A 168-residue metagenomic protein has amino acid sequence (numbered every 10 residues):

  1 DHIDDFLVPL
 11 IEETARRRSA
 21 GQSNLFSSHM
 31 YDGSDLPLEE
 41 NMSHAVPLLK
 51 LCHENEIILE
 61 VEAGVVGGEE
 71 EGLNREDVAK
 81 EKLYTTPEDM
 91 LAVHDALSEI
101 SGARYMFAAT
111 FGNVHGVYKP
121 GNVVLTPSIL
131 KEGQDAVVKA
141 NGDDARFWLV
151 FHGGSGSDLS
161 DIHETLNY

Functional and structural regions predicted by a protein language model:
D1-H2, G33-P37, A63-G67, F111-H115 (+1 more regions): Active-site-proximal loop/turn and secondary-structure-junction residues that shape catalytic pockets, frequently
D1-L48: Active-site beta->alpha loop and helix N-cap motifs at the rims of alpha/beta catalytic domains
I3-L10, G156-N167: Catalytic cores of alpha/beta
V8-N24, K50-E54, D95-G102, G142-D144: Acidic (Asp/Glu)-rich catalytic clusters
L10-E13, N24-L25, E60-V78, A108-V117: Active-site-proximal loop/short-helix segments that contain or immediately flank catalytic acid/base residue(s)
S27-Y31, L59-A63, Y105-A109, F147-G153: Hydrophobic faces of well-ordered beta-strands that scaffold small-molecule active sites in alpha/beta enzyme cores
G33-H44, E70-A92, G156: Active-site glycine- and acidic-residue-rich loops that bind and position anionic ligands or nucleotide-like cofactors
M42-I57, P87-D95, N122-L149: Alpha-helix-loop-beta-strand connector modules within alpha/beta enzyme cores
